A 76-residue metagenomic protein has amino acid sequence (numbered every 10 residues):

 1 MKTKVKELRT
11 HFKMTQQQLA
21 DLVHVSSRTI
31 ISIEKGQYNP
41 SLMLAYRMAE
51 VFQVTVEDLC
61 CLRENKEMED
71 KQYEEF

Functional and structural regions predicted by a protein language model:
T3-L22, E74: Short basic helix-loop element that most often maps to the first helix and adjoining turn of HTH DNA-binding modules
Q18, T29, D58: Residues in the helix-turn-helix
V25-Y38: Recognition helix of helix-turn-helix/homeodomain-like DNA-binding domains that insert into the DNA major groove
K35, V54, E64: Short, conserved catalytic or interaction motifs in soluble domains
M43-D58: DNA major-groove recognition helix of helix-turn-helix/homeodomain DNA-binding modules
C60-F76: Short, charged recognition helix plus adjacent turn of helix-turn-helix-like nucleic-acid-binding domains
